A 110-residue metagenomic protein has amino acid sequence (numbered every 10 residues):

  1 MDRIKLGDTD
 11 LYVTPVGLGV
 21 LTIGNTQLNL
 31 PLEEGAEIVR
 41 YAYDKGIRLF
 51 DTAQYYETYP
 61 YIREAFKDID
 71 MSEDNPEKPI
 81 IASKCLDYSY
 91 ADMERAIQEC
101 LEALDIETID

Functional and structural regions predicted by a protein language model:
M1-E77: N-terminal binding-site loop/beta-alpha segment at the start of enzyme catalytic domains that lines or forms
G17, P79-I80, T108-D110: Short, basic/glycine-rich phosphate-binding loops at helix/coil junctions that contact nucleotide phosphates
T26, R40, D44, A91-D110: Glycine/proline-rich, positively charged, aromatic-decorated active-site loop/lid region on the catalytic face
Q54-T58, C85, D92: Generic, well-ordered alpha-helical segments
Y61-A65, I80, D92-E99: Generic beta-strand or strand-like secondary-structure segments
N75-S89: A short, structured active-site edge motif that brings together acidic residues
